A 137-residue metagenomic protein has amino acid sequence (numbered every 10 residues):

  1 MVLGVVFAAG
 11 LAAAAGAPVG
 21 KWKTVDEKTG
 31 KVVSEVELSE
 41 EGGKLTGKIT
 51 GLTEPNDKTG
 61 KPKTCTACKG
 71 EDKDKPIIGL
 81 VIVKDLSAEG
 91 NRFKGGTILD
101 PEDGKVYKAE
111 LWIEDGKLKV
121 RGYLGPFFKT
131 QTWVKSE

Functional and structural regions predicted by a protein language model:
M1-G10: Bacterial N-terminal signal peptides
A9-K21, F128: N-terminal helix-cap/turn-to-beta initiation motif at the start of protein domains
V25-L99, G104-K108: Central antiparallel beta-sheet cores of small beta-barrel/beta-sandwich binding domains
D100-L111, K117-Q131: Short, exposed beta-strand-loop hairpins at the edges of beta-sheets in extracellular/periplasmic proteins
S136-E137: Short, solvent-exposed mixed-charge patches
